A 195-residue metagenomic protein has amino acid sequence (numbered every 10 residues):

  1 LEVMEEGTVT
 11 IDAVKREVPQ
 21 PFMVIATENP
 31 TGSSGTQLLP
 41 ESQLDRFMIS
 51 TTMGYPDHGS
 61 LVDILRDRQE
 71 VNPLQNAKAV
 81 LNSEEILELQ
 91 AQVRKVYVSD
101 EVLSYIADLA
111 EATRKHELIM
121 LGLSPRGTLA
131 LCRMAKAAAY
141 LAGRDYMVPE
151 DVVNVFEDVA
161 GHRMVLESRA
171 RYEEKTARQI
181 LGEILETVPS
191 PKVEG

Functional and structural regions predicted by a protein language model:
M4-V96, K136-L141: Canonical AAA+ ATPase core
L39, S60, Y97, E101 (+4 more regions): Alpha-helix N-cap and coil->helix boundary residues
F47, I106, I180: Alpha-helical DNA-recognition elements
L65, I106, A110, V155-A160: Short alpha-helical scaffolding segments that buttress acidic/His motifs in well-ordered protein cores
R66, E70, A91-R94, V98 (+4 more regions): Generic surface-pattern signal
N76-L131: Conserved AAA+ ATPase small/helical "lid" subdomain
K115-G195: C-terminal engagement/docking regions of AAA+ P-loop ATPases
